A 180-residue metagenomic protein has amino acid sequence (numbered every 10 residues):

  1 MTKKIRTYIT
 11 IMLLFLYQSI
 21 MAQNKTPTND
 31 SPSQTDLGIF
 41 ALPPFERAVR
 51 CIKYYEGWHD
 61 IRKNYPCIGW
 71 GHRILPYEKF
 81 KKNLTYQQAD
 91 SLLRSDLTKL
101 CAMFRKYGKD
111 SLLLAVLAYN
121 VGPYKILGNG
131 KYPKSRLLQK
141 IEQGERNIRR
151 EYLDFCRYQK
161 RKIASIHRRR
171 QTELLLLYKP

Functional and structural regions predicted by a protein language model:
M1-I9: Bacterial N-terminal signal peptides that target proteins for export
T2, I20-H59, H72-Y77, L84-M103 (+1 more regions): Long, amphipathic alpha-helical surface segments
M12-A22: Hydrophobic h-region of N-terminal signal peptides that target proteins for export in Gram-negative bacteria
H59-N64, F104-L113, E151: Surface-exposed patches in mature extracellular/periplasmic domains of secreted proteins
K63-Y65, E78-K81: Short, glycine/acidic-enriched capping/hinge loops at junctions between secondary-structure elements
N64-I68, H72: Early exported N-terminus immediately downstream of N-terminal targeting peptides
S111-V121: Long, amphipathic, charge-rich alpha-helical segments that form helical bundles/coiled-coils
